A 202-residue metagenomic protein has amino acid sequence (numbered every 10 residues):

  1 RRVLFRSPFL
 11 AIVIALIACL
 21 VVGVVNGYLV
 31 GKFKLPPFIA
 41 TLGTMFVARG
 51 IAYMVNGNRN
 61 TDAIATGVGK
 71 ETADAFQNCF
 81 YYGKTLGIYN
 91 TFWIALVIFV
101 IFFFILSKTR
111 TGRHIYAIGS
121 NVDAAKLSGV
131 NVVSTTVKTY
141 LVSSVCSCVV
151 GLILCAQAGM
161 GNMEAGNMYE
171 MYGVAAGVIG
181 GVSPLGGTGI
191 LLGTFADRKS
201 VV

Functional and structural regions predicted by a protein language model:
V3-L4: Short, small-residue-biased leader/transition segments that mark boundaries at the very start of proteins
S7, A11-C19, P37, T41-M45 (+3 more regions): Alpha-helical transmembrane segments of multi-pass membrane proteins, especially transporters and channels
S7-A15, V21-N26, K84-G161: Helix-loop-helix "hairpin" substructures at the membrane interface of multi-pass membrane proteins
L29-F38: Cytoplasmic-entry segments and transmembrane alpha-helices of multi-pass inner-membrane transporters
V30-G31, L106, G189: Helix-capping/transition residues at the boundaries of transmembrane alpha-helices and the short helical linkers
P37-T111, T135-V137, A158-A165: Transmembrane helix-bundle core of multi-pass membrane transporters and related energy-transducing complexes
V47, A124-A125, V178, S200: Hydrophobic/aromatic residues within transmembrane alpha-helices of multi-pass small-molecule transporters
S147, Q157-V202: Transmembrane alpha-helical segments in multi-pass inner-membrane proteins
